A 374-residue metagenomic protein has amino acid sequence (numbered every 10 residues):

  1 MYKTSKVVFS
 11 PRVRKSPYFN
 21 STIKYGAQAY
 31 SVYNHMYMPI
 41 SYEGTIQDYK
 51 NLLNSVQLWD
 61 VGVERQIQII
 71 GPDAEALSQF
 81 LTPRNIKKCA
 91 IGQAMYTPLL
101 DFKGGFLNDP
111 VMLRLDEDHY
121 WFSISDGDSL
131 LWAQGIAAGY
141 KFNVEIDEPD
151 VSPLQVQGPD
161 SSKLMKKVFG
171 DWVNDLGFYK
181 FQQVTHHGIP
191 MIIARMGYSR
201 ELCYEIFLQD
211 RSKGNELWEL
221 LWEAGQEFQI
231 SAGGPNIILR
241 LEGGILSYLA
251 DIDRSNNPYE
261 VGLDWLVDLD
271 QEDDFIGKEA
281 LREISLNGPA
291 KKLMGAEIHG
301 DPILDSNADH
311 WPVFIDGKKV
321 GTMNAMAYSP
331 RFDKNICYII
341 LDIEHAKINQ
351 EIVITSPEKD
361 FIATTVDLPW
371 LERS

Functional and structural regions predicted by a protein language model:
M1-T97, G105: Acidic, proline/glycine-enriched N-terminal capping motif
M1-Y25, A29-H35, P39-I40, M112-S374: Conserved, structured C-terminal
T45, N51-L52, D60-G62, Q79 (+9 more regions): Preference for short coil/turn "hinge" residues that link or interrupt alpha-helices
D60, D109, E205: Acidic active-site catalytic centers that drive phospho-/nucleotidyl reactions and related ester hydrolyses
P72-N108, S161-I189: Internal amphipathic helical hairpin motif
